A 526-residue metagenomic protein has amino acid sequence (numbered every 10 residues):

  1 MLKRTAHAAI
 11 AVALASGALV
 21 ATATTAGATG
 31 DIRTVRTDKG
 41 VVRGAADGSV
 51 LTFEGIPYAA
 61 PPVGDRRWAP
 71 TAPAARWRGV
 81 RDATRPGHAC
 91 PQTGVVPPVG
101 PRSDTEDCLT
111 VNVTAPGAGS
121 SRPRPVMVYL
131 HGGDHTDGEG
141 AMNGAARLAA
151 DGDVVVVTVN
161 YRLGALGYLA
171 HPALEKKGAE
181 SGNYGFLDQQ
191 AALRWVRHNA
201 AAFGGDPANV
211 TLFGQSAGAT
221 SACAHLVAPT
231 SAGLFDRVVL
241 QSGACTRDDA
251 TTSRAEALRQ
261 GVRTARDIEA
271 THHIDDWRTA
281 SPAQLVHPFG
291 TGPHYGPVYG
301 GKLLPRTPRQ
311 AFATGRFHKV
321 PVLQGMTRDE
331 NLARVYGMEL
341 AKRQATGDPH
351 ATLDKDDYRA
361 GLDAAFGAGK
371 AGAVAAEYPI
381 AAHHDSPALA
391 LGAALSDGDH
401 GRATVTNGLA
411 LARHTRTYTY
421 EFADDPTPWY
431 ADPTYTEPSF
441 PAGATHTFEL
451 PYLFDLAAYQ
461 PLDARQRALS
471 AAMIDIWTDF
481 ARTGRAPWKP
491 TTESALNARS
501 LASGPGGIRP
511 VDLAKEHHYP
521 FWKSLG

Functional and structural regions predicted by a protein language model:
M1-A28: Secretory targeting and sorting signals
A28-R122, W277, A283, R485 (+3 more regions): Catalytic-loop region of hydrolases
V35, G55, C90-D275, T279 (+5 more regions): Serine-hydrolase-like catalytic core of hydrolytic proteins
G48, D188-A191, W195, S221 (+15 more regions): Extracytoplasmic/secreted proteins, especially bacterial periplasmic and envelope-associated proteins
R162, F213-A217, E421-P428, K489-L496: Short, solvent-exposed turn/loop segments enriched in Gly/Ser/Thr/Pro and often Arg
T279, A283-R465: Substrate-gating cap/lid region and adjacent catalytic-acid/histidine neighborhood within extracellular/lumenal
K302-L304, A381-A382, G398, A412-T417 (+2 more regions): Alpha/beta-hydrolase-fold serine-hydrolase catalytic core, especially in secreted/extracellular enzymes
